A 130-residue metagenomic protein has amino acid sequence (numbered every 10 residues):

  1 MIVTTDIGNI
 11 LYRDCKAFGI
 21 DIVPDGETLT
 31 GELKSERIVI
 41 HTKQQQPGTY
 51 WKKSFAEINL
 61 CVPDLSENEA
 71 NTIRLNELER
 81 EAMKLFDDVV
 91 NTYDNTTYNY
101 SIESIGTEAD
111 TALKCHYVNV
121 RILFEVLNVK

Functional and structural regions predicted by a protein language model:
M1-V23, H41-K130: Charged, amphipathic alpha-helical segments and their flanking helix caps
V23-K34: Short acidic low-complexity segments
L33-T42: A short, hydrophobic beta-strand-centered structural micro-motif
